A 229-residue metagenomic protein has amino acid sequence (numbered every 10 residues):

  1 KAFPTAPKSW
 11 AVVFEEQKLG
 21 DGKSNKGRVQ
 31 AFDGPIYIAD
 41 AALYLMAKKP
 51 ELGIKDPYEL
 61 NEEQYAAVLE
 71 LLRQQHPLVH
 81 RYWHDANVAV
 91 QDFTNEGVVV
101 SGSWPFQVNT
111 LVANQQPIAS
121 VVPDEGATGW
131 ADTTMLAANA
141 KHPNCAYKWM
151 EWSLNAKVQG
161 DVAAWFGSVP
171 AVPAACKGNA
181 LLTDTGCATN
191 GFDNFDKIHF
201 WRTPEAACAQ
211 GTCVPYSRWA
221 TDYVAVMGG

Functional and structural regions predicted by a protein language model:
K1-V88: Extracytoplasmic ligand-binding site segments that recognize negatively charged/polar headgroups
R28-F32, D40, R81-Y82, V99-S103 (+2 more regions): Structural recognition of the beta-strand scaffold that forms the well-ordered cores of secreted hydrolase catalytic
A42, D92-E96, L136: Hydrophobic residues within well-ordered alpha-helices
L69-Q75, N114-A138: Periplasmic-binding protein-like
A89-D92, V108, A146, Q159: Short, hydrophobic alpha-helical packing/hinge segments within bilobed ligand-binding/sensory domains
G102-P117: A ligand-binding cleft/hinge motif common to bilobed small-molecule-binding domains
A127-T128, D132-F200: Mature extracytoplasmic/periplasmic domains
K197-G229: Conserved C-terminal helix/tail region of periplasmic/extracytoplasmic solute-binding proteins
